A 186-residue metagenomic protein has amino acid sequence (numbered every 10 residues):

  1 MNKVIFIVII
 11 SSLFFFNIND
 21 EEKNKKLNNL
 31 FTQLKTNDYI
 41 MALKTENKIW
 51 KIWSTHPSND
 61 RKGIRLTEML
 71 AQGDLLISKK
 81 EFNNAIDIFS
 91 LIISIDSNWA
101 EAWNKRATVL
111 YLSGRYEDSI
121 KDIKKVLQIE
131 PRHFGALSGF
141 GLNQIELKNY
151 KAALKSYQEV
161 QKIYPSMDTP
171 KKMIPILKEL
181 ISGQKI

Functional and structural regions predicted by a protein language model:
V4-L13: Sec-dependent N-terminal signal peptides
I18-E21, I52-E68: TPR-adjacent "capping" and linker segments in tetratricopeptide-repeat scaffold/adaptor proteins
W53-H56, D96, E130, Y164: Alpha-helical junction/boundary sensor with strong preference for TPR arrays
T55, K155, E159-I186: Terminal, low-structured helical/coil segments at or just beyond the last alpha-helical repeat
G63-E130, G135: Alpha-helical adaptor scaffolds
S78, L112-S113, E146-L147, E179-G183: Register position in tetratricopeptide repeats
